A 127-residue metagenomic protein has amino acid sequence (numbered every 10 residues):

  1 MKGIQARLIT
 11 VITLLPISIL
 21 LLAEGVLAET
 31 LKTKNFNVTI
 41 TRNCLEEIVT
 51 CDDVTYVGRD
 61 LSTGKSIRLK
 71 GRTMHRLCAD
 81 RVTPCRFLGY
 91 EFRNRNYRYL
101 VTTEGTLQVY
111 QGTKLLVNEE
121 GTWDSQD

Functional and structural regions predicted by a protein language model:
K2-T13: Bacterial N-terminal signal peptides that target proteins for export
G25-D127: Cysteine-centric segments in proteins
